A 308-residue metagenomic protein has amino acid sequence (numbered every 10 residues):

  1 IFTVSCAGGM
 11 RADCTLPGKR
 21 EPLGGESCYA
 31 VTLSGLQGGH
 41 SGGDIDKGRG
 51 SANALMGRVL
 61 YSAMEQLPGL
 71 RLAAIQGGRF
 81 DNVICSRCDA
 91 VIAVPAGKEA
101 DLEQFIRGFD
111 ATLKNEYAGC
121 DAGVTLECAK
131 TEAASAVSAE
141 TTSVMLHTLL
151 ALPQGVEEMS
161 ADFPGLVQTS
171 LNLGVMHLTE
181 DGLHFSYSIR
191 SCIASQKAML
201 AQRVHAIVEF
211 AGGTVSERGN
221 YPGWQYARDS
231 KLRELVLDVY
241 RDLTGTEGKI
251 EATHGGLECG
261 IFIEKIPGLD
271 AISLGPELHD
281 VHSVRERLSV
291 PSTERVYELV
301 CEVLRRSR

Functional and structural regions predicted by a protein language model:
I1-R190: Midchain, well-structured core segments that form catalytic/ion-binding scaffolds
Q37-S41, P222, L278-V281: A short, flexible beta-alpha/helix-coil linker loop
R49-Q66, P95-E99, S143-L150, E157-A161 (+4 more regions): His/Asp/Glu-rich mid-to-C-terminal helical/loop segments that flank catalytic regions of hydrolases
R58-I75, R218, Y226-L269: Active-site-adjacent substrate-binding region of metalloamidase/peptidase-like peptide-processing proteins
M64, A111, E209, R241 (+4 more regions): Hydrophobic alpha-helix feature that most strongly marks membrane-spanning transmembrane helices and their immediate
E103, R107-K114, H205-E209, L237 (+2 more regions): Class I S-adenosyl-L-methionine
L166-A252: Substrate-recognition/cap regions that form aromatic- and gly/pro-loop-enriched pockets for small-molecule ligands
Q168-S170, G174-D181, S188, L237 (+1 more regions): Zn-dependent metallopeptidase/amidohydrolase metal-coordination segment
